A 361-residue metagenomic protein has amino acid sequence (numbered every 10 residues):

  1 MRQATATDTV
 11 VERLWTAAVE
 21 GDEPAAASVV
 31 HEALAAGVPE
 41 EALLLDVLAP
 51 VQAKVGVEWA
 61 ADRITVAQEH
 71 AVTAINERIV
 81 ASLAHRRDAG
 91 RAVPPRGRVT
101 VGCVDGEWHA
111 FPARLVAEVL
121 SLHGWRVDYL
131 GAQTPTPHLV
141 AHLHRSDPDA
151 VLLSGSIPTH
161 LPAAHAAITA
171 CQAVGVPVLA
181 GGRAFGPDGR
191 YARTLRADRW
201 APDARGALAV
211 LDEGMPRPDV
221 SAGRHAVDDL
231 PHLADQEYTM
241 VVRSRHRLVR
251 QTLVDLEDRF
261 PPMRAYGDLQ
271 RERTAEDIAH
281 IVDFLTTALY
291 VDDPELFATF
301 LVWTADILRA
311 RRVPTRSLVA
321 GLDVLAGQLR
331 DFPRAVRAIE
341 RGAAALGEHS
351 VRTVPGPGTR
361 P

Functional and structural regions predicted by a protein language model:
M1-D88, L248-F300, T304, L308-R311 (+2 more regions): Long amphipathic alpha-helical segments
P39, R126, P177, D198: Residue-level detector of anion-binding/catalytic polar loops
N76-V99, A113, P148-A150: Accessory recognition modules or surfaces
P94-Y129: Glycine-rich active-site/cofactor-binding loop and its immediate structural neighborhood
V119-S121, Y129, Q133-Y191: Cofactor-cradling patches in redox/metallo enzymes
A184-D235: Peripheral docking tails and interdomain loops at the edges of cofactor- or intermediate-handling domains
R217-F260: Basic/polar, acidic-poor N-terminal "presequence/leader" segments that form or can form short amphipathic helices
V336-P361: Short terminal or interdomain "cap/linker" segment that borders an active site or interface and mediates
